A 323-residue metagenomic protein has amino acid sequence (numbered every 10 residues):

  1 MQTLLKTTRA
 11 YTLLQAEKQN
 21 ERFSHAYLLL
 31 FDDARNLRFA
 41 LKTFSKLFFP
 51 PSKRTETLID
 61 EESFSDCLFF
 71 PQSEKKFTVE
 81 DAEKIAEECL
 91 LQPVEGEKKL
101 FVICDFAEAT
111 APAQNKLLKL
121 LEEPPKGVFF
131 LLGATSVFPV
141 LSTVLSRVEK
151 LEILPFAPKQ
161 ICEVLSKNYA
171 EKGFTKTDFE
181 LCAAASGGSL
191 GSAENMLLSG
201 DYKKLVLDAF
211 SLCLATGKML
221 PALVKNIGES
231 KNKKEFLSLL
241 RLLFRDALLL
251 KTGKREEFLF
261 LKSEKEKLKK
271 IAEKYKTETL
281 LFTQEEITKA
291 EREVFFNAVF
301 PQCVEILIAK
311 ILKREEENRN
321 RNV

Functional and structural regions predicted by a protein language model:
M1-I59, K126-G127, T135-V323: Charged, glycine-rich active-site and insertion segments that engage polyanionic ligands
T12-Q19, V79-L100, A107-E108, P112-K119: Conserved alpha-helical scaffold flanking the Walker A/P-loop in AAA+ ATPase domains
L30-D32, F69-E74: A short hydrophobic beta-strand->loop->alpha-helix junction that borders the nucleotide-binding pocket of P-loop NTPases
K53-Q72: Conserved catalytic segments around the Walker B and adjacent sensor/switch elements of P-loop NTPase domains
S73-T78, F106, K150: Flexible beta-alpha connector loops of hexameric P-loop NTPases
K76, E108-A109, E123, P139: Residues immediately C-terminal
F101-C104, L117, V128-T135: Structural recognition of the conserved hydrophobic beta-strand(s) that form the central parallel beta-sheet of P-loop
